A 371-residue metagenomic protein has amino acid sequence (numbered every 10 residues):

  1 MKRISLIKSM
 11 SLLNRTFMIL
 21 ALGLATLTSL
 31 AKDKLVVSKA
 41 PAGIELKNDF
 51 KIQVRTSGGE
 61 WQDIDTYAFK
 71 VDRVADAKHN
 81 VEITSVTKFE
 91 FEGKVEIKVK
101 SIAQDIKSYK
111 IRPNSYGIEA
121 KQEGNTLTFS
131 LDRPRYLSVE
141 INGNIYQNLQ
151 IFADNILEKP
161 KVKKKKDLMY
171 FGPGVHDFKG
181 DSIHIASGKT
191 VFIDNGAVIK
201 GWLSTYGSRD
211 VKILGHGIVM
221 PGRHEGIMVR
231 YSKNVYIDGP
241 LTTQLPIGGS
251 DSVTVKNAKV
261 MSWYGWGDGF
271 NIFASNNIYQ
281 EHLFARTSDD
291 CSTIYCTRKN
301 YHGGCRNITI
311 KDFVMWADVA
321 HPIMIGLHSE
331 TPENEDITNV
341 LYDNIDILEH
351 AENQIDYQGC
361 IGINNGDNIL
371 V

Functional and structural regions predicted by a protein language model:
M1-L13: N-terminal secretory signal peptides that target proteins for export/translocation
K2-R3, S29-S187, V198-K200, S204-D210 (+1 more regions): Extracellular "leader-to-stem" segments immediately downstream of a signal peptide or signal-anchor in secreted/lumenal
S11-F17, D356-Q358: Polyanion-binding and phosphate-handling cores
R15-T26: Bacterial N-terminal signal peptides
F17, H282, C360-I363: Long, contiguous interaction/targeting segments characteristic of exported/extracellular or secretory-pathway proteins
T26, A351-E352: Short acidic (Asp/Glu) and glycine-rich catalytic loops that position anionic groups and cofactors
H176, D181-I185, V198-G207, P221-Y231 (+5 more regions): Glycine-rich beta-solenoid repeat tracts in large extracellular/virion proteins
G188-T190, N195, R209-V219, K233-T243 (+5 more regions): Right-handed parallel beta-helix
